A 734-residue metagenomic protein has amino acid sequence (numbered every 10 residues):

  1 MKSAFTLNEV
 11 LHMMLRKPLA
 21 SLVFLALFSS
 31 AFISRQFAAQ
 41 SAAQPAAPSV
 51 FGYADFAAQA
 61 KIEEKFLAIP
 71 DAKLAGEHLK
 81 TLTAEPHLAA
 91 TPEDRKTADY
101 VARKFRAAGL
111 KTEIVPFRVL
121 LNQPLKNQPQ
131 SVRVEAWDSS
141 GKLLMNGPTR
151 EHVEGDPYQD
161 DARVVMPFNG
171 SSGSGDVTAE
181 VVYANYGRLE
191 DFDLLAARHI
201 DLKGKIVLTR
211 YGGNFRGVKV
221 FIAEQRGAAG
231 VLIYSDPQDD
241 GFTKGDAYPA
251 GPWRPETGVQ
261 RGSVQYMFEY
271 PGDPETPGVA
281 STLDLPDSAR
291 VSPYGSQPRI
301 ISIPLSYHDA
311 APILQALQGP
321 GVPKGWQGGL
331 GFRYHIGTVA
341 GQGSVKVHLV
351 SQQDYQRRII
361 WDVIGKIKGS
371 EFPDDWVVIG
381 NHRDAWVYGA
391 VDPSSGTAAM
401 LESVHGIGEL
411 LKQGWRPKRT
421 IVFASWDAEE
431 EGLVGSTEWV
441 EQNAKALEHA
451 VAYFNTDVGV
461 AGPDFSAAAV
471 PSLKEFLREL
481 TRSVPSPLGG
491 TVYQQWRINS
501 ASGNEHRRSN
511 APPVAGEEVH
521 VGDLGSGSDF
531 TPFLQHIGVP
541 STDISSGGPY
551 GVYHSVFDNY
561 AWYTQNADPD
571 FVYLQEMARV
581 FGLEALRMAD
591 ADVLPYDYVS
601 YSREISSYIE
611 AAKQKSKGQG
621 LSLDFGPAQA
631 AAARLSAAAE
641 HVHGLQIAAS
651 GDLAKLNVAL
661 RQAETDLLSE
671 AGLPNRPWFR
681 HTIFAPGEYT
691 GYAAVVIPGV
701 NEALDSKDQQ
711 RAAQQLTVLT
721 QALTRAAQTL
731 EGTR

Functional and structural regions predicted by a protein language model:
S21-R35: Bacterial N-terminal signal peptides
P48-A57, A68, K80-D201, P237 (+2 more regions): Noncatalytic luminal/extracellular "stalk/propeptide" segments of secretory-pathway proteins
K61-I69, T83-P92, P167-S172, I206-G213 (+10 more regions): Second-shell loop/turn segments in exported
I69, R254-G321, F372, D427-T564 (+5 more regions): Metal-dependent peptidase/peptidase-like ectodomains
A90-P92, E154-P286, P293, R299-I301 (+3 more regions): Extracellular/luminal Protease-associated
Q159-L194, Y270-V391, E402-H405, E409-Q413: Soluble metallo-hydrolase cores and metallopeptidase-like ectodomains found primarily in the secretory/periplasmic
V231, P237, V363, I379-L433 (+1 more regions): Alpha-helical metal-binding/catalytic segments enriched in His/Glu/Asp
P549, Q575, R579-R734: C-terminal non-catalytic alpha-helical accessory regions
